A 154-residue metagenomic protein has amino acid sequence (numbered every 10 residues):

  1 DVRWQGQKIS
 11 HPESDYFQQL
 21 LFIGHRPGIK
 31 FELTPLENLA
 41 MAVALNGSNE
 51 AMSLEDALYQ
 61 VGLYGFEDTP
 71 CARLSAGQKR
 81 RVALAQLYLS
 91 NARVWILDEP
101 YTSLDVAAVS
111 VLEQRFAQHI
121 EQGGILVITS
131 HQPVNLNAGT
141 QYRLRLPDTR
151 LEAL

Functional and structural regions predicted by a protein language model:
D1-D15: ABC ATPase NBD Q-loop/coupling interface
R26, F31-G47: Q-loop/switch helix immediately C-terminal to the Walker
A51-F66: Conserved ABC ATPase "signature" region
P70-S75: Conserved ABC ATPase signature
L84, G123: Hydrophobic anchor residue at the start of the ABC signature
W95-E99: Catalytic Walker B motif of ABC-type/P-loop ATPase nucleotide-binding domains
V106-A108: Helix N-cap at the start of a conserved alpha-helix in ABC-type nucleotide-binding domains
